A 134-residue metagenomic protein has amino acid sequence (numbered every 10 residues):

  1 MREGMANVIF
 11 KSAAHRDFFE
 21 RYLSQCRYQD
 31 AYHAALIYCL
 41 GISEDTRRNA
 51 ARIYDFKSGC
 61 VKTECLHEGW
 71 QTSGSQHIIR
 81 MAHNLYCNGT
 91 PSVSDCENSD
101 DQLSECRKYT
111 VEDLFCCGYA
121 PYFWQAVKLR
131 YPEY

Functional and structural regions predicted by a protein language model:
M1-Q76, R80-H83, C87-Y134: Extended, charge-biased low-complexity segments that typically form long amphipathic alpha-helices/coiled-coils
